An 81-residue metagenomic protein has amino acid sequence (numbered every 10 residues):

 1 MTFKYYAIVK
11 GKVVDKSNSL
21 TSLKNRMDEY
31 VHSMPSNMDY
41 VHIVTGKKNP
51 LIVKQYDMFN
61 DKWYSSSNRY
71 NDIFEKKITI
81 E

Functional and structural regions predicted by a protein language model:
M1-V13: Short aromatic-glycine-(Arg/Gly/Cys) micro-motifs in beta-strand/loop hairpins
Y6, S17-S19, S65: A broad helix-preferring feature
K12-S17, N49-V53: Short, surface-exposed beta-strand/loop "edge" segments at domain boundaries and coil↔beta transitions
V13-S36: Short, flexible N-terminal segments of the mature chain
H32-E81: Short, mixed-charge low-complexity intrinsically disordered segments
